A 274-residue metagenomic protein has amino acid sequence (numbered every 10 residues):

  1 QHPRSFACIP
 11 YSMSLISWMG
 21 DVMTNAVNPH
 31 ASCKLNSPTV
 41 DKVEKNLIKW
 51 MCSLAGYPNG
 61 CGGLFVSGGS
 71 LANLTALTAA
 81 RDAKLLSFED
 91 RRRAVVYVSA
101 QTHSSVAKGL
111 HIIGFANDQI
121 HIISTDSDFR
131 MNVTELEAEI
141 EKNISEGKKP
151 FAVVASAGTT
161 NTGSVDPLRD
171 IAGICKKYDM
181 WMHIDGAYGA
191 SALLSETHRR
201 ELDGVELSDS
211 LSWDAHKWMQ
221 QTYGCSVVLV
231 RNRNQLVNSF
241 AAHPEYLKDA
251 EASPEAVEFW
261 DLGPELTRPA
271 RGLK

Functional and structural regions predicted by a protein language model:
Q1-G60: N-terminal entrance/gating region of PLP-dependent enzymes' catalytic architecture
E44, I48-K49, G60-E89, V106-G109: Conserved beta-loop-alpha segment that forms the PLP phosphate-binding cup at the N-terminus of a helix
S67, D90-A155, T162-D170, E196: PLP-dependent aminotransferase-class I/II
T75-T78, A107-H111, G163-P167, A192-H198 (+2 more regions): Short acidic, glycine/serine/threonine-rich loops at helix termini
M131, G189, L194-S210: Acidic/histidine-rich catalytic neighborhood
T159, Y178, G204-K274: Active-site C-terminal subdomain of aminotransferase-like
S164-E196: Catalytic PLP-binding core of fold-type I/II PLP enzymes
